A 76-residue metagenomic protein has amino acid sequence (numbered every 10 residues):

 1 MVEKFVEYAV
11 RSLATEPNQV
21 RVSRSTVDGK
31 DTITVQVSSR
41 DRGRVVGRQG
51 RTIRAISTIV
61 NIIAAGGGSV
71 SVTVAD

Functional and structural regions predicted by a protein language model:
M1-R44, T52-D76: RNA-contacting regions in translation and RNA-metabolism proteins, encompassing KH/S1 modules where present
